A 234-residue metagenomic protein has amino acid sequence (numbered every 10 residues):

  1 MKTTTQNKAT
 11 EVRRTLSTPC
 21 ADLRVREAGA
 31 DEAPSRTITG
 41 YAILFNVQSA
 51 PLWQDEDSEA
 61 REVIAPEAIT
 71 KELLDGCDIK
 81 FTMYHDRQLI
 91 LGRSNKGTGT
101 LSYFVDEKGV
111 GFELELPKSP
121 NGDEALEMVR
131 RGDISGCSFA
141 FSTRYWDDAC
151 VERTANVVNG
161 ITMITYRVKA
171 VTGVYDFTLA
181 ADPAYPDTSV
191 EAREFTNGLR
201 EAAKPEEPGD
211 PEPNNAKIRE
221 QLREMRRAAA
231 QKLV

Functional and structural regions predicted by a protein language model:
M1-P205: Signature of dsDNA virion morphogenesis modules
E206-V234: Terminal short linear interaction segments
